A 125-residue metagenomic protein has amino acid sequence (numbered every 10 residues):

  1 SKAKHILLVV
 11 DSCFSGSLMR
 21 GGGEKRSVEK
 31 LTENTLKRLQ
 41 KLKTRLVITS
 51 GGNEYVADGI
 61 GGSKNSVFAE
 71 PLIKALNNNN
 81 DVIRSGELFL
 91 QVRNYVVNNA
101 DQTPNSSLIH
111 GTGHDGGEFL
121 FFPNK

Functional and structural regions predicted by a protein language model:
S1-K125: Cysteine endopeptidase catalytic domains of the caspase/legumain-like
